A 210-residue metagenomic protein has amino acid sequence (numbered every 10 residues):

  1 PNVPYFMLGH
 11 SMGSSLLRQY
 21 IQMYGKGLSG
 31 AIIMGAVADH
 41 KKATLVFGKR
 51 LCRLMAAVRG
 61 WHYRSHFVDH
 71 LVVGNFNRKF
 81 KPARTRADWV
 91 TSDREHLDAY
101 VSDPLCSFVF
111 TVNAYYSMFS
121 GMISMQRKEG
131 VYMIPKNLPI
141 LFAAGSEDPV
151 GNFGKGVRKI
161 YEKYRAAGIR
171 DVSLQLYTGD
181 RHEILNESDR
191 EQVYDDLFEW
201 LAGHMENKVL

Functional and structural regions predicted by a protein language model:
N2-S11: Alpha/beta-hydrolase fold nucleophile elbow
L17-L105: Alpha/beta-hydrolase-fold enzymes
C106, T111-Y132: Active-site nucleophile elbow and catalytic-triad environment of alpha/beta-hydrolase enzymes
I134-I140, R170: Short, proline-enriched alpha-helix->beta-strand connector loops that line the catalytic pocket of alpha/beta-hydrolase
F142-A144: Short beta-strand/loop motif that positions the catalytic acidic residue of the alpha/beta-hydrolase fold
S146-P149, D180-R181: Acidic beta-to-alpha connecting loop that harbors the catalytic carboxylate
P149-K159: Conserved alpha/beta-hydrolase "acid-adjacent" motif
A167, D171-L210: Catalytic active-site module of serine/aspartate enzymes centered on a nucleophile-bearing elbow/loop
